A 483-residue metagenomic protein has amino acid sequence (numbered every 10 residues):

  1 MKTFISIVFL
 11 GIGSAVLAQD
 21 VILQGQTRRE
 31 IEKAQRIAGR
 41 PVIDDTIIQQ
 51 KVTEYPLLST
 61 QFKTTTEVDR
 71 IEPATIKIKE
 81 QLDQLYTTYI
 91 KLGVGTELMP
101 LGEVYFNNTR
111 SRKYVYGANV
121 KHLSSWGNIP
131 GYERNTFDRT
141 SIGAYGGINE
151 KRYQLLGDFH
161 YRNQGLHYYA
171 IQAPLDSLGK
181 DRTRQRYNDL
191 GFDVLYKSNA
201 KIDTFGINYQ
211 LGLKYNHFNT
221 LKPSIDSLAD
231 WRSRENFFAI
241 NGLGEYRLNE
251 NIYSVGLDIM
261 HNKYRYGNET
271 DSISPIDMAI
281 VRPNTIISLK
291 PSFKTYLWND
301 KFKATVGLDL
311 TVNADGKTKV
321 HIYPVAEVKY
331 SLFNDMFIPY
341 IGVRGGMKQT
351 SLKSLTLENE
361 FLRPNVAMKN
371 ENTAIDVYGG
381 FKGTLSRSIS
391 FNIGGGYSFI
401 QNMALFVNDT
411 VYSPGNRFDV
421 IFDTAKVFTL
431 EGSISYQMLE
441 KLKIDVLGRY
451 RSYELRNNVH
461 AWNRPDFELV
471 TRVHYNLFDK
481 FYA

Functional and structural regions predicted by a protein language model:
L17-E80: N-terminal periplasmic/intermembrane-space "pro-region" immediately following the signal or transit peptide
R70-E72, Q81-I90, V94-P130, R134-I142 (+1 more regions): Outer-membrane beta-barrel translocator/receptor signature
L85, I90-G93, K121, N299 (+2 more regions): Exposed, low-structure sequence patches enriched in small/polar residues
V94-T96, Y132-D138, K180-N188, S227-N236 (+5 more regions): Replace "Gram-negative outer membrane beta-barrel proteins" with "bacterial and organellar outer membrane beta-barrel
V104-N108, A118, A144-I148, F192-A200 (+8 more regions): Residues on the lipid-exposed face of transmembrane beta-strands in outer-membrane beta-barrel proteins
N108-N128, Y253-E269, I280-N313, L439-S452: Surface-exposed extracellular loop regions of Gram-negative outer-membrane beta-barrel proteins
S125-F137, D158-G206, K214-F237: Flexible loop and strand-edge segments within Gram-negative outer membrane beta-barrel domains
I129-E133, H167-D176, T220-W231, Y266-I280 (+5 more regions): Outer-membrane beta-barrel translocator domains and adjoining extracellular loop/strand segments of Gram-negative
